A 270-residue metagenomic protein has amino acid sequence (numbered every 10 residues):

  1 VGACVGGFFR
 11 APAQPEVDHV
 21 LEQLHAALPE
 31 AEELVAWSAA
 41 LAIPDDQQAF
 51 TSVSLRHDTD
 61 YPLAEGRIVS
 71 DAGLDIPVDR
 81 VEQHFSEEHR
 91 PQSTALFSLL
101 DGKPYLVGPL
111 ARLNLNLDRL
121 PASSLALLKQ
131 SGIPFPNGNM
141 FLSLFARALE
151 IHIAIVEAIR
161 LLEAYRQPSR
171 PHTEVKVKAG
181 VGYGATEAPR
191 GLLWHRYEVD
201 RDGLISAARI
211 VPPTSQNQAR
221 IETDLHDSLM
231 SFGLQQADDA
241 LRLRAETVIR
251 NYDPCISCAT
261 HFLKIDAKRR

Functional and structural regions predicted by a protein language model:
V1-R190, T214-R270: Active-site bordering "gate/hinge" segments that shape substrate access to catalytic or cofactor-binding pockets
Y183-T214: Active-site and channel-lining beta-strand-loop segments that bind or position nucleotide-derived/phosphorylated
